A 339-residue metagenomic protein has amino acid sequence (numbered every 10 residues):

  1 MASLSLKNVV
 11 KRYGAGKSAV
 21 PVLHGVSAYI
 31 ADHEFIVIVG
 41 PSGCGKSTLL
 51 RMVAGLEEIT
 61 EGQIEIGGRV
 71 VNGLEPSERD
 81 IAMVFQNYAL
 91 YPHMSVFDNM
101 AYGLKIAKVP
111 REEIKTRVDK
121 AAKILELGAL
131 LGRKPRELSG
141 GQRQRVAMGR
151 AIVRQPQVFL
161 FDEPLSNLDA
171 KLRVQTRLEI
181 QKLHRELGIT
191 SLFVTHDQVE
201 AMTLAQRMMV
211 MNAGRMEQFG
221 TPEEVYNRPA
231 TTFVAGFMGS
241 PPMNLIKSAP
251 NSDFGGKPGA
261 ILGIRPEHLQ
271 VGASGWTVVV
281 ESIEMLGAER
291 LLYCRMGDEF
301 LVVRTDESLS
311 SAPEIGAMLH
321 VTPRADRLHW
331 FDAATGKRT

Functional and structural regions predicted by a protein language model:
M1-S3, R12-G25, L74-E75: A short, flexible loop at the N-terminus of ABC-type nucleotide-binding domains that lies
L6-V9, P21-A31, G62: Conserved beta-strand
V39-P41: The feature captures the beta-strand-to-loop junction immediately N-terminal to the Walker
S47-L50, V146: ABC ATPase nucleotide-binding domain helices that frame the ATP-binding cleft
A54: Helix-to-loop junction immediately C-terminal to a conserved catalytic motif
G62-V70: Conserved ABC transporter NBD signature motif
P76-A230: ABC ATPase nucleotide-binding domains
S252-T339: Non-catalytic connector elements of ABC transporters
